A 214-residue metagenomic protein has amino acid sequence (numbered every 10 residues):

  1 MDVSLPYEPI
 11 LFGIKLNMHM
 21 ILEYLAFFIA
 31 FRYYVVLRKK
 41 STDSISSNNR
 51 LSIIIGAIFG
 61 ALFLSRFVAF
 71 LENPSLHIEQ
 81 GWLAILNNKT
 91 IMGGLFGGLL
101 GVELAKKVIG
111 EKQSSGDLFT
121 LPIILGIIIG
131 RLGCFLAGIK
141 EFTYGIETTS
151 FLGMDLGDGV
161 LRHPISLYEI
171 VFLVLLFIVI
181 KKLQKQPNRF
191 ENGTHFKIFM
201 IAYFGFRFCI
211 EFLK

Functional and structural regions predicted by a protein language model:
M1-K214: A feature for loop-to-transmembrane-helix boundaries and adjacent hydrophobic helices in multi-pass integral membrane
